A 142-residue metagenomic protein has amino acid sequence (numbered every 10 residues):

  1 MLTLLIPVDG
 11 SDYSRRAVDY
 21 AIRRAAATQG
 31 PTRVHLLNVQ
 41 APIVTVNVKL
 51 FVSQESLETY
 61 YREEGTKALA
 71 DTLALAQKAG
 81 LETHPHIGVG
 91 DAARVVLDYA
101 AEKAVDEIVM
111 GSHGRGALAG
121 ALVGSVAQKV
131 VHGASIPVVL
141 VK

Functional and structural regions predicted by a protein language model:
L2-V52: Small/aliphatic-rich secondary-structure junction motif
R15-R23, A70, A93-L97, A101: Amphipathic, non-transmembrane alpha-helical secondary structure
H35-L37, H84-G88, V139: General small-molecule cofactor/ligand-binding pocket signal
Q54-K67: A short acidic, glycine-rich active-site loop that binds or catalyzes chemistry on phosphate/adenosine moieties
A74-I108: Structural beta-alpha unit
E107-H132: Glycine-rich, Arg-bearing micro-motifs that act as flexible, cationic patches
G133-K142: Short, flexible loop segments at boundaries between secondary-structure elements
